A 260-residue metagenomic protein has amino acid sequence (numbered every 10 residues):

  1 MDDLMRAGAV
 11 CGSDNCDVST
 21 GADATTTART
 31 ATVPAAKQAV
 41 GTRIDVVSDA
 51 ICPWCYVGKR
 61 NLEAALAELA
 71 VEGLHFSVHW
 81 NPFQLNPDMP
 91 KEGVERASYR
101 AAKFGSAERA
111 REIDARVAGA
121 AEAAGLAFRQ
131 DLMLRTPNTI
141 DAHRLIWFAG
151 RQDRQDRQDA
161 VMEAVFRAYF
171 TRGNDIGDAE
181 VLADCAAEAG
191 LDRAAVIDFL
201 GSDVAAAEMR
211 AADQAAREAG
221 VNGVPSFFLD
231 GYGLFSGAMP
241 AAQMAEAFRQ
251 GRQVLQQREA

Functional and structural regions predicted by a protein language model:
M1-P34, V40, I44-I51, V57-E72 (+3 more regions): C-terminal cap of thioredoxin/glutaredoxin-like
A39-V40, D141: Residue-level preference for short coil/turn positions at secondary-structure junctions
R60-Y169, V254: Structural alpha/beta surface segment adjacent to cysteine/selenocysteine redox centers across thiol/disulfide enzymes
